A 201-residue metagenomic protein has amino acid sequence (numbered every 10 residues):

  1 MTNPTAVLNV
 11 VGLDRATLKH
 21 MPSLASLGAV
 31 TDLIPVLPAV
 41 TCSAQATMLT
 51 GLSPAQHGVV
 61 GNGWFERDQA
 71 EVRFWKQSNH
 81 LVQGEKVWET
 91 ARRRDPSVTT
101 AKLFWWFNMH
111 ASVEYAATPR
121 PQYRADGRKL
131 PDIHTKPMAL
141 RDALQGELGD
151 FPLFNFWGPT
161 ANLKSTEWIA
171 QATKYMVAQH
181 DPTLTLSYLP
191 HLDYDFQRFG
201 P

Functional and structural regions predicted by a protein language model:
M1, D32-P35, Q179, S187: Compositionally biased, intrinsically disordered/low-complexity regions enriched for serine, proline and threonine
M1-T2, G127: Short hydrophobic "helix-edge" motifs at membrane interfaces and signal-peptide entry regions
T2, V11, L37-V40, H80-E85 (+1 more regions): Short, exposed beta-strand "edge-strand" segments with a Pro/Gly-rich flavor and a Y/T-containing core
T2-L18, M48, A91, T183-P190: Beta-strand elements within well-structured catalytic alpha/beta cores of enzymes that handle phosphate/sulfate esters
T5-N9, T17, G28-A29, Q45 (+4 more regions): Functionally constrained cores in energy, signaling, and assembly domains
A6-V10, S23, P201: Metal-dependent active-site segment of extracytoplasmic phospho-/sulfohydrolases and closely related
A16-Q56, A101: Short, structured active-site-proximal loop/turn typified by the sulfatase FGly-forming signature C/S-X-P-X-R
L52-G200: His/Asp/Glu-rich, glycine-adjacent segments that coordinate divalent cations and/or stabilize oxyanion chemistry on
